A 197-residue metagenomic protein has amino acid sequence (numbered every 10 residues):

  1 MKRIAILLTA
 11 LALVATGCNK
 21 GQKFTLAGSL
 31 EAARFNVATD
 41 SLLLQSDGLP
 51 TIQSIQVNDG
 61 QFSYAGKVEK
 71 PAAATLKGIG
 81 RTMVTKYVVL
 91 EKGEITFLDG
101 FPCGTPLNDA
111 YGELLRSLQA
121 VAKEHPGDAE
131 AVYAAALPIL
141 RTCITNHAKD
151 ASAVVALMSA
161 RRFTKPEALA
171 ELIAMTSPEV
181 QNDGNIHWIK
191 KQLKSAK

Functional and structural regions predicted by a protein language model:
M1-S29: Bacterial Sec-dependent N-terminal signal peptides
R3, L11-L13, K92, L118 (+2 more regions): Low-complexity, intrinsically disordered short peptide segments enriched in small/polar/basic residues
A10-T16, A110, S117, M175 (+1 more regions): Low-complexity, intrinsically disordered/propeptide-like segments
V14, A160-F163, Q192-A196: A short structural micro-motif
C18-C143: A non-transmembrane, solvent-exposed segment enriched in polar/low-complexity residues
T105, D109, D150, V180-H187: Serine-centered coil/turn micro-motif
Q119-I173, E179: Conserved, compact domain cores that house catalytic/ligand-binding motifs in diverse enzymes and effector modules
E167-K197: Charged, long alpha-helical assembly modules
